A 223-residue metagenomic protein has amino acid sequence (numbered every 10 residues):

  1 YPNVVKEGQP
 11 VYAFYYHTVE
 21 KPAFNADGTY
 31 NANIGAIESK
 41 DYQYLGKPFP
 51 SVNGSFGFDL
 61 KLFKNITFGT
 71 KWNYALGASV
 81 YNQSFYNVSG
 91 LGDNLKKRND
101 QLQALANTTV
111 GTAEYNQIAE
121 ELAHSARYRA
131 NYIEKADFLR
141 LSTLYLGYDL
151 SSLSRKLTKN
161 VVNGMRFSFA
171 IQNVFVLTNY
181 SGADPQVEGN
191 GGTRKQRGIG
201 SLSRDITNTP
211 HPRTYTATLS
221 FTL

Functional and structural regions predicted by a protein language model:
Y1-P48, Q172-G182: Conserved small-residue
Y1-Y15, L102-L105, T109-A113, A126 (+1 more regions): C-terminal beta-signal and terminal closure region of outer-membrane beta-barrel proteins
P10-A13, F24, A75-R166, I171: Extracytoplasmic gating/loop element in the C-terminal half of outer-membrane beta-barrel translocons and assembly
V52-F58, L141-L146, R213-L219: Hydrophobic, lipid-facing positions within transmembrane beta-strands of outer-membrane proteins
F56, F68-T70, N163-F169, A217: Transmembrane beta-strands of outer-membrane beta-barrel proteins
L60, W72-Y74, Y148-S152, F221-L223: Residue-level signature of outer-membrane beta-barrel architecture
F63-N65, V162-G164, P212-T214: Strand-connecting loop/turn motifs
N65-F68, L153-S154: Repeated loop/turn-to-beta-strand initiation elements of outer-membrane beta-barrel proteins
